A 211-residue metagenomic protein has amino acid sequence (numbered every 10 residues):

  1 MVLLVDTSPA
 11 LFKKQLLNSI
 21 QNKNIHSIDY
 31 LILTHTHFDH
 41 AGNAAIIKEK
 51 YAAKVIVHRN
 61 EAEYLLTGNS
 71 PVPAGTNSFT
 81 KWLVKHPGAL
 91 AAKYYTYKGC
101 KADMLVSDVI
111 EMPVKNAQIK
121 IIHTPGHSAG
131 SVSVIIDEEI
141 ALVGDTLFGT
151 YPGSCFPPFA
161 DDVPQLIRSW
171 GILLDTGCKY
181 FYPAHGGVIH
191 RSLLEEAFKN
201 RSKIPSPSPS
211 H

Functional and structural regions predicted by a protein language model:
M1-K23, S133-T146: Conserved beta-strand hairpin/beta-sheet module of binuclear metal-dependent hydrolase folds, prominently
V5-T7, D29-T36, V55-R59, H123-G126 (+3 more regions): Active-site neighborhood of phospho(di)ester-bond hydrolases with catalytic His/Asp-centered motifs
L11-F12, T36-A41, Y64-L65, A129-V132 (+2 more regions): Active-site environment of divalent metal-dependent phosphoester hydrolases
N22-M104: Active-site HxH/HxHxD metal-binding segment of metal-dependent hydrolases
K23-H26, M112-A117, T176: Glycine-rich phosphate-binding loop signature in dinucleotide/nucleotide-binding domains
L105-I136: Core dinuclear metal-dependent hydrolase active-site scaffold
I140, G149, Q165-H211: Divalent-metal (often Zn2+) His-rich catalytic cores of metallo-beta-lactamase-fold enzymes
G153-A160: Short glycine-enriched, charge-decorated loop/helix-capping segments at active-site entrances that position
